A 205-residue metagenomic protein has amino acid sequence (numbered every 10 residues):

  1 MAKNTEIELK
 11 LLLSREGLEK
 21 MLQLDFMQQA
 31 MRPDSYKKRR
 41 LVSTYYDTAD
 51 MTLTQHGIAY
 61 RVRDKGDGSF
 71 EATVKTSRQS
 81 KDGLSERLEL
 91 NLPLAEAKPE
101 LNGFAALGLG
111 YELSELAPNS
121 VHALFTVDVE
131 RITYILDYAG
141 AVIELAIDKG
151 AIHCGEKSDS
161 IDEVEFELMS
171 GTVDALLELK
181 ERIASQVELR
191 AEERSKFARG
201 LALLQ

Functional and structural regions predicted by a protein language model:
M1-Q205: Phosphate-end processing signature that detects enzymes handling 5′-triphosphorylated RNA and polyphosphate
